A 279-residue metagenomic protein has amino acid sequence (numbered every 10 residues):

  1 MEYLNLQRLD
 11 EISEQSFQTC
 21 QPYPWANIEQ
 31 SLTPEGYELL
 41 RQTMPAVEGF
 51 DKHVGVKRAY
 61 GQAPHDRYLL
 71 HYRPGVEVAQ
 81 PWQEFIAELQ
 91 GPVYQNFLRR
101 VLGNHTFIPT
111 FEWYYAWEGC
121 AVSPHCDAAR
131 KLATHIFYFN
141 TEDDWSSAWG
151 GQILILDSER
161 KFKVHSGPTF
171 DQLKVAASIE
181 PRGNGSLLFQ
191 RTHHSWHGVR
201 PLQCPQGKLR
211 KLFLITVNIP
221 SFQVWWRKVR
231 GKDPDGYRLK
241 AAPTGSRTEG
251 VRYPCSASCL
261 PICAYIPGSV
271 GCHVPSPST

Functional and structural regions predicted by a protein language model:
M1-Q21, H165, V229-C255, C259: Fe(II)/2-oxoglutarate
L4-N5, E14-F97: Non-heme Fe(II)/2-oxoglutarate
A26-I28, S186-F189, G271: Short hydrophobic-aromatic micro-motifs
F50-D51, T134, G236: A short, polar/proline- and glycine-enriched secondary-structure boundary/capping micro-motif
V78-A79, A87, Q95-K228: Catalytic core of non-heme Fe(II) oxygenases with the double-stranded beta-helix
T248-T279: N-terminal low-complexity segments that are often proline-rich with Ser/Thr-Pro
